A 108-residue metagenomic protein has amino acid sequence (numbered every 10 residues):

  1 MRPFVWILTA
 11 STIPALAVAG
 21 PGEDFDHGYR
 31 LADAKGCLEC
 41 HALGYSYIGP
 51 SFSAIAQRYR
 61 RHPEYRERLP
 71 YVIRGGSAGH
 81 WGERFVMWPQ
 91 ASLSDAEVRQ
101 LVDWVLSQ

Functional and structural regions predicted by a protein language model:
M1-F4: Positively charged n-region of N-terminal signal peptides that target proteins for export
W6-A15: Bacterial N-terminal signal peptides
A15-A32, R58, H62: Electrostatic cytochrome c docking/interface patches
D24, G28, G44, Y65 (+2 more regions): Stable alpha-helical elements in mature extracytoplasmic
K35-G44, L101: The canonical Cys-X-X-Cys-His
H41, R74, V105-L106: Protein kinase-like catalytic domain
P50-A56, R74-V102: Axial heme c-ligation environment in periplasmic c-type cytochrome domains
